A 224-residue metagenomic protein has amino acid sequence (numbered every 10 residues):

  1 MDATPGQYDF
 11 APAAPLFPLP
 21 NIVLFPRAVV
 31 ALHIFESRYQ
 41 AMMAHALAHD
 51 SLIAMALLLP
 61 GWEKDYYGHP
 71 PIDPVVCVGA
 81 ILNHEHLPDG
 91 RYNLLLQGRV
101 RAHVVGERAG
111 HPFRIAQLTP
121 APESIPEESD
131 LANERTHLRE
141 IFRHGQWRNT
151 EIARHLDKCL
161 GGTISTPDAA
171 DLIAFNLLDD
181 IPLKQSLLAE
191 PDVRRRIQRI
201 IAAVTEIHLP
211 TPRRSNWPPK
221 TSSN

Functional and structural regions predicted by a protein language model:
M1-N224: N-terminal low-complexity, acidic/polar interaction/targeting segments
